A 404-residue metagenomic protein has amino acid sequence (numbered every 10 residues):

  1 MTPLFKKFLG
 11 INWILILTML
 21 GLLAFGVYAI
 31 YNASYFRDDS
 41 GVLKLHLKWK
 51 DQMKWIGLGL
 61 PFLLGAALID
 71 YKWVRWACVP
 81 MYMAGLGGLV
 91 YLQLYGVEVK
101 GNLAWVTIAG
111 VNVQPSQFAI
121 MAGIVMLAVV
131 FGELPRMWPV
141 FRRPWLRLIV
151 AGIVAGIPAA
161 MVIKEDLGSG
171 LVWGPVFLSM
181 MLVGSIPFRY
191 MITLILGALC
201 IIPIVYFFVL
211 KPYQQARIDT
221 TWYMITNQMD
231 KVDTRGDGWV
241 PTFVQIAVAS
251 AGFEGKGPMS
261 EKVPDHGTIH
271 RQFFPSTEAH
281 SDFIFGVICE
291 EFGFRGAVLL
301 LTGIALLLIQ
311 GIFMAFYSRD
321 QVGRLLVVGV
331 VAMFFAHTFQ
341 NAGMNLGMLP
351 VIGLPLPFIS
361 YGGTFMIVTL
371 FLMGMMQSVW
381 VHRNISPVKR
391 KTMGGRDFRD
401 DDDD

Functional and structural regions predicted by a protein language model:
M1, G41, L45, G236 (+2 more regions): Juxtamembrane loop-helix boundary motifs flanking transmembrane segments in multi-pass membrane proteins
M1-M19, V74: N-terminal membrane topogenic signal
T18-A24, Y28, N32, V42-D237 (+4 more regions): Hydrophobic alpha-helical transmembrane segments of multi-pass inner membrane proteins, especially in bacterial systems
I157-K164, S250-G255, C289, L349-I359: Transmembrane alpha-helix interface/packing and boundary motifs in multi-pass membrane proteins, characterized by
G238-G257: Extracytosolic (periplasmic/ER-lumenal) interhelical loops and adjacent juxtamembrane/interface segments of multi-pass
F253-R295: Long extracytoplasmic/lumenal interhelical loops at the membrane interface of multi-pass membrane proteins
G347-I385: Transmembrane alpha-helices of multi-pass inner-membrane enzymes
H382-G394: Short, Lys/Arg-enriched, Gly/Pro-containing loop segments at transmembrane-helix junctions of multi-pass membrane
